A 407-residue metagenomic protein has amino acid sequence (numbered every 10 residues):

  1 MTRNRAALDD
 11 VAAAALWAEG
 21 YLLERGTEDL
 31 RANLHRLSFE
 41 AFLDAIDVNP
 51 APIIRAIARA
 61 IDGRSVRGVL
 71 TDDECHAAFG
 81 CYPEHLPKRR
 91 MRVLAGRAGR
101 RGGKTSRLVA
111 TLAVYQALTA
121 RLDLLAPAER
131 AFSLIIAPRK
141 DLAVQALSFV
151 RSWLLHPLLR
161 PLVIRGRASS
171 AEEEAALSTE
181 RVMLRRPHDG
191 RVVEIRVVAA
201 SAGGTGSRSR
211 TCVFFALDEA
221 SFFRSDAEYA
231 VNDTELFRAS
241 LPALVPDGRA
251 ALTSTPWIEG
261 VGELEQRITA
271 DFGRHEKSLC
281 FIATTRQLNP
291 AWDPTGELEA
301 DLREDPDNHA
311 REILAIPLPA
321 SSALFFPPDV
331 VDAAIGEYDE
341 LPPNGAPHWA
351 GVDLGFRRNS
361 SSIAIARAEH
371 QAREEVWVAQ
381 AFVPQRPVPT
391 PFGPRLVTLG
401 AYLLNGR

Functional and structural regions predicted by a protein language model:
M1-V93, F149-P161, S169, L177 (+3 more regions): N-terminal accessory segments
A60, T285-V352: ATPase catalytic-site recognition across NTP-hydrolyzing enzymes
R89-A113: Walker A/P-loop
L108-A126: Walker A/P-loop NTP-binding motif
V114, L217-A283: Signature of the SF2 helicase/ATPase Hel1-core->accessory helical subdomain module
L122-G203, E265, E304: Conserved nucleotide-state-sensing and coupling region of NTP-binding domains
W153, R185-P187, F214, N359 (+1 more regions): Nucleic-acid-processing active sites and adjacent nucleic-acid-binding tracks, predominantly divalent metal-dependent
L177-S240: Conserved RecA-like ASCE ATPase "motif II neighborhood" in helicase/translocase motors
